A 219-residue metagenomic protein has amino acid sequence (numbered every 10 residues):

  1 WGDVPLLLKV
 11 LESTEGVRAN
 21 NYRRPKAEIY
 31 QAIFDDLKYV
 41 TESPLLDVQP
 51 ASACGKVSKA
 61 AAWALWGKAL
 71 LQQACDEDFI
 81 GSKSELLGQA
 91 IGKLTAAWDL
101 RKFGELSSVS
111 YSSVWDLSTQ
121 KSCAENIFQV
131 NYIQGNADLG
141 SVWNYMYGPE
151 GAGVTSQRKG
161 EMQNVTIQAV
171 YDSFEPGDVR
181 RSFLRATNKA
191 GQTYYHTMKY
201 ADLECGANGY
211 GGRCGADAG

Functional and structural regions predicted by a protein language model:
W1, V57, A64, K121-E125: Short, solvent-exposed loop/turn segments at the edges of secondary structure
W1-V57, L71-S82, A207-A216: Aromatic-anchored glycine-rich loop motif in surface-exposed flexible loops
V4, V40, A90, A97-W98 (+1 more regions): Alpha-helical solenoid scaffolds that mediate protein-protein interactions, centered on TPR/SEL1-like repeats but also
C54, A96-D99, F103-G219: Elongated scaffold/linker segments in the mid-to-C-terminal portions of large proteins
S82-Q89: Alpha-helical repeat scaffolds
